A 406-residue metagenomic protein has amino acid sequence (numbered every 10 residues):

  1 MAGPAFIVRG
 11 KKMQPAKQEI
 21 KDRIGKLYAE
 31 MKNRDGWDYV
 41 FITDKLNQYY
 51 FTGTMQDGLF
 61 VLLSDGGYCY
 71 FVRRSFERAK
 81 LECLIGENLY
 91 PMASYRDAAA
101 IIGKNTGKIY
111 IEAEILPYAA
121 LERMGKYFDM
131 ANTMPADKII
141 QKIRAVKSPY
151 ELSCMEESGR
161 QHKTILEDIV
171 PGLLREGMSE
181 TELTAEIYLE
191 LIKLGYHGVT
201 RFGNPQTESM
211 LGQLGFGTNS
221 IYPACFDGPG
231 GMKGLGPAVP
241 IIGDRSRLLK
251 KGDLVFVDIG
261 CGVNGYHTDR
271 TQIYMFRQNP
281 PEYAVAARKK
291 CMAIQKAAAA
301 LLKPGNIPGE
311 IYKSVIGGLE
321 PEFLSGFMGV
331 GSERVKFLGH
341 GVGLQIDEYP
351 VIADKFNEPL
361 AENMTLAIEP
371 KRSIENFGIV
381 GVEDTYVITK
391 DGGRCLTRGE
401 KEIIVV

Functional and structural regions predicted by a protein language model:
P4-V406: Active-site neighborhoods and metal-handling regions in enzymes and metal-associated proteins
